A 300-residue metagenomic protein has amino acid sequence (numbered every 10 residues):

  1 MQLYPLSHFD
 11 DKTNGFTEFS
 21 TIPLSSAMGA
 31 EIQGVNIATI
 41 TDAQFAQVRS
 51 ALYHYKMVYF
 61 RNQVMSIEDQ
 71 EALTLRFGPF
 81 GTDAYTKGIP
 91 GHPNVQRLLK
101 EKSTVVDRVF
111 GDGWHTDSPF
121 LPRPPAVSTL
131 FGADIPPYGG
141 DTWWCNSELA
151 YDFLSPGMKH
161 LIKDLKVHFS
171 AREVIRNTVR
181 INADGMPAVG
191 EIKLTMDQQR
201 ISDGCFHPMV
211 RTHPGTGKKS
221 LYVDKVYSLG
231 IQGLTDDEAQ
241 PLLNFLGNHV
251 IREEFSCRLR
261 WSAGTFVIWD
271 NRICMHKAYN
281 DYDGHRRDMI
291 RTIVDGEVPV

Functional and structural regions predicted by a protein language model:
M1-F266, R272-V300: Non-heme Fe(II) oxygenase catalytic core, chiefly the N-lobe of the double-stranded beta-helix
